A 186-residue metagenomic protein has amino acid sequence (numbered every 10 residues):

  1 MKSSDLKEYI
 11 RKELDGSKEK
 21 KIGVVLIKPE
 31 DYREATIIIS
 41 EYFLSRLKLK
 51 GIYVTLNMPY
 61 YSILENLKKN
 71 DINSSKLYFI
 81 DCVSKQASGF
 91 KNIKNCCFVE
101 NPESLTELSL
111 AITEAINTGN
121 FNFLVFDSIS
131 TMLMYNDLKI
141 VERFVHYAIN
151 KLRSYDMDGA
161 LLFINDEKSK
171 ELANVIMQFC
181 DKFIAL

Functional and structural regions predicted by a protein language model:
M1-N66: Glycine-rich P-loop/Walker A and Walker A-like loops and their local beta1-loop-alpha1 context in P-loop NTPases
Y9, N70-F98: Nucleotide-state-sensitive switch-loop elements of NTP-binding domains
V24, I52, F123-F126, A160: Structural motif
L47, N73, Q178-C180: Short, structured coil segments at secondary-structure junctions
L56-Y60, V83-Q86, M157-K168: Short beta-alpha junction loops
S88-F144: Phosphate-binding/switch loop-helix module in NTP-utilizing enzymes
V141-E167: Substrate-engagement module of ASCE P-loop NTPases
M157, I164-L186: Phosphate-binding/switch region of NTP-binding enzymes
